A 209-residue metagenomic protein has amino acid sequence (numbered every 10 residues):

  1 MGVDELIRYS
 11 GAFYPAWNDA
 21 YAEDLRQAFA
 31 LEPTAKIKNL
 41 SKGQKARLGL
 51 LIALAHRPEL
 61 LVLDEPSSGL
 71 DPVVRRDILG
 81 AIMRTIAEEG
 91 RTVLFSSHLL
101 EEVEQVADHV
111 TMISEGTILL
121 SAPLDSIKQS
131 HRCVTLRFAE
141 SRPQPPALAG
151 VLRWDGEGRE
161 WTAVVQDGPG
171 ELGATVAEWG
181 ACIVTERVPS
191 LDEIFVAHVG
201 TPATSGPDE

Functional and structural regions predicted by a protein language model:
M1-S114, L119-L120: ABC transporter nucleotide-binding domains
G2, P123, R187-S190: Short loop/turn segments at beta->alpha junctions
G11, P143-L148, G173-W179: Alpha-helix C-terminal capping segments
E59, G90, R132, A181 (+1 more regions): Generic structural signal for secondary-structure transition and capping sites
L61-P66, R142-P143, G170-G173: Short, surface-exposed beta-strand/loop "edge" segments at domain boundaries and coil↔beta transitions
L79-P169, T185: ABC transporter nucleotide-binding domain
V164-E209: C-terminal coupling/interaction segments
